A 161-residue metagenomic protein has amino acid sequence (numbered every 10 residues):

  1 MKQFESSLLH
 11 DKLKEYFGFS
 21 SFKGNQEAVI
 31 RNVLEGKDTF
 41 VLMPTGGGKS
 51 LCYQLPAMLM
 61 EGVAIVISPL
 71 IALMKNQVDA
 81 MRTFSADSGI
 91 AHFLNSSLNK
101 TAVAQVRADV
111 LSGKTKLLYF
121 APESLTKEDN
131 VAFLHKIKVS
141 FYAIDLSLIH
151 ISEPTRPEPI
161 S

Functional and structural regions predicted by a protein language model:
K2-L42: Conserved pre-motif I regulatory segment
L34-E35, G47-V63, A80-R82: Walker A/P-loop NTP-binding motif
E35-V41, G62-V63, T115-K116: Pre-Walker A (Motif I) flank of P-loop NTPase domains
V41, I65-V66, L118-F120, Y142-I144: Hydrophobic positions in the central parallel beta-sheet of the AAA+
I65, I71-F120: Conserved nucleic-acid-binding Ia/Ib motif block in the N-terminal RecA-like helicase ATPase lobe
K114-D129, F141: ATP-hydrolysis module of ASCE/P-loop NTPase motor domains, specifically the Walker B Asp-Glu catalytic pair
N130-S152: SF2 helicase catalytic motif II
I149-S161: Single conserved hydrophobic/aromatic residue that forms the stacking wall/gate of nucleotide- or nucleobase-binding
